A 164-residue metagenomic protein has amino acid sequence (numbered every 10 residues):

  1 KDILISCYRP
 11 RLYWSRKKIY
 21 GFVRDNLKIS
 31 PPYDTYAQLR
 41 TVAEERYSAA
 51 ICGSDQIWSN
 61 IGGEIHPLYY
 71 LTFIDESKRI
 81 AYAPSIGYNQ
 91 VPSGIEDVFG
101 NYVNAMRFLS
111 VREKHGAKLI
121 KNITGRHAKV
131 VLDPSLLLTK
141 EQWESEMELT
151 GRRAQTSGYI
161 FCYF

Functional and structural regions predicted by a protein language model:
K1-N101, E148-L149: Aromatic- and Gly/Pro-rich donor/ligand-binding loops that form nucleotide- or phosphate-bearing donor binding pockets
P32-Y47, A83-F164: A nucleotide-sugar donor-handling region in carbohydrate enzymes
